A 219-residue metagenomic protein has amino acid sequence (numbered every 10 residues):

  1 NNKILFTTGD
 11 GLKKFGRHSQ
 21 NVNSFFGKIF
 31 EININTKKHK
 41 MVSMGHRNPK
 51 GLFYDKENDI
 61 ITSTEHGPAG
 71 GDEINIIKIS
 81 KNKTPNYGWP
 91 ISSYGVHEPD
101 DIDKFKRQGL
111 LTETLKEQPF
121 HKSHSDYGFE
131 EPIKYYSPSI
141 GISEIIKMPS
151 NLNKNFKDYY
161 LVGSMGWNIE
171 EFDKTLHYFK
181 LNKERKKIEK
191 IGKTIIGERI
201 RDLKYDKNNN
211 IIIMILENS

Functional and structural regions predicted by a protein language model:
K3, D10-K190: Beta-propeller domain segments
I4-F6, I212: Trp/Tyr-centric glycan-recognition "aromatic platform" motifs on solvent-exposed beta-strand/loop surfaces
E57, F156, I196, K207-N208: Residue-level preference for short coil/turn positions at secondary-structure junctions
K174-H177, E198-R201, N210: A generic structural signal for well-ordered alpha-helical surface patches
R185-K207: Conserved blade-ending motifs and adjacent loop-strand segments that build the rim/top face of beta-propeller domains
K204-S219: Blade-level signature of beta-propeller repeat domains, shared across WD40, Kelch, NHL, RCC1 and BNR/Asp-box propellers
